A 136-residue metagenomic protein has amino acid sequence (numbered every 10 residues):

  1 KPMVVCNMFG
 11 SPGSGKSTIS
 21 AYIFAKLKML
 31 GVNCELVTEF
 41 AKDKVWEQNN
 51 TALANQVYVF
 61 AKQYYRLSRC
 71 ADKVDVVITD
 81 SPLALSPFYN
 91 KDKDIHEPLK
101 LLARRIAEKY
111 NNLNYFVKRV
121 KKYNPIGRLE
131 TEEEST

Functional and structural regions predicted by a protein language model:
K1-V5: Phosphate-binding P-loop
M8: Hydrophobic anchor at the beta1->P-loop junction of P-loop NTPases
G13: Walker A (P-loop) phosphate-binding loop of P-loop NTPases
K16: Conserved lysine of the Walker
I19: Hydrophobic positions on the alpha1 helix immediately C-terminal to the Walker A/P-loop
F24-Y65: Conserved substrate/cofactor phosphate-moiety recognition/catalytic segment in nucleotide-dependent phosphotransferases
N49-E97: Conserved nucleotide-sensing/catalytic segment adjacent to the nucleotide-binding pocket in NTP-handling enzymes
D92-T136: A glycine- and Lys/Arg-enriched "phosphate-lid" helix/loop adjacent to the NTP-binding pocket of small-molecule kinases
